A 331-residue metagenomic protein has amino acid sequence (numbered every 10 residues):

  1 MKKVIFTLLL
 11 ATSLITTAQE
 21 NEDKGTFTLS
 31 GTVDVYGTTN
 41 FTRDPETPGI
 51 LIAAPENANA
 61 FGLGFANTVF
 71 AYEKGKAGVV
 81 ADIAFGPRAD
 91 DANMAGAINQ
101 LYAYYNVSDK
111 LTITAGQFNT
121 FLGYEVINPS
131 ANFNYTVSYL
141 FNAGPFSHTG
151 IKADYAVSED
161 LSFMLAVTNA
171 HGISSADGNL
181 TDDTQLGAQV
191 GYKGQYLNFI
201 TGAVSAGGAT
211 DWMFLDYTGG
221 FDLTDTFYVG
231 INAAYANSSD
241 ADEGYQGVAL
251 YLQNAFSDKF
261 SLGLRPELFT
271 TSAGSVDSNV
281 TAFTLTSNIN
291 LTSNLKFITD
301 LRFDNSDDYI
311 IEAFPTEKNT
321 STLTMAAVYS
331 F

Functional and structural regions predicted by a protein language model:
M1-K24: Cleavable N-terminal export/targeting peptides
K3-V4, F118, P266: Hydrophobic alpha-helical segments, especially transmembrane helices and their immediate juxtamembrane helical caps
L14-I15, E46, E312: Hydrophobic alpha-helical membrane context
E22-R43, I50-I173, D182, V190-L197 (+1 more regions): Outer membrane beta-barrel
L51-E56, A89-M94, L101-Y102, E125-V126 (+2 more regions): Outer-membrane beta-barrel pore domains
N169-A176, T201-S205: Surface-exposed cleft-lining segments at the edges of enzyme active sites
G178-L180, Q189, A313-P315: C-terminal/domain-terminus segments
